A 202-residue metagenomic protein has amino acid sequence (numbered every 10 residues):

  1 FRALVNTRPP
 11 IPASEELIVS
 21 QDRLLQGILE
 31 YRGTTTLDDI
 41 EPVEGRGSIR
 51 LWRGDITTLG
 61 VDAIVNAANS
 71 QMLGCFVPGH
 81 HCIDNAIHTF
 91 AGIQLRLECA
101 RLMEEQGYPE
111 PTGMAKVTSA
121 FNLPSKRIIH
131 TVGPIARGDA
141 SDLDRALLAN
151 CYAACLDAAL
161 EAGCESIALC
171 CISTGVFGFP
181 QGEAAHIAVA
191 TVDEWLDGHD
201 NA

Functional and structural regions predicted by a protein language model:
F1-A202: Macrodomain-like recognition of ADP-ribose-binding/processing modules
